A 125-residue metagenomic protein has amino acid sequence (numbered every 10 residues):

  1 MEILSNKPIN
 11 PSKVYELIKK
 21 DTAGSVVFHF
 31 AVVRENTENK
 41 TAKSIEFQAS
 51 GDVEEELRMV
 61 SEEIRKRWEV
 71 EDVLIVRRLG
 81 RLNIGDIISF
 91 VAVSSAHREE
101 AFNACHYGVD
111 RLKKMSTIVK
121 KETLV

Functional and structural regions predicted by a protein language model:
M1-I87, S94-V125: N-terminal, polar/charged subdomain of small-to-medium soluble alpha/beta proteins
